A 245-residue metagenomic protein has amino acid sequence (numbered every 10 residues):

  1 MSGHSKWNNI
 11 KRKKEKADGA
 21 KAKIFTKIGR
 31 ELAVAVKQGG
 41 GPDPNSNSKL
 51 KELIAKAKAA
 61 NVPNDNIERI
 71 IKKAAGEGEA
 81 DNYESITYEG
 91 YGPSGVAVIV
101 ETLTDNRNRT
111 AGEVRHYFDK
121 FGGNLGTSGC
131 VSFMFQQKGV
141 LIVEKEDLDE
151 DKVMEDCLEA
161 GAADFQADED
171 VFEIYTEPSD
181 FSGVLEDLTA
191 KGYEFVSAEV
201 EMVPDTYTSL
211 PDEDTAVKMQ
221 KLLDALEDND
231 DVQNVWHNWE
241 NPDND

Functional and structural regions predicted by a protein language model:
M1-G126, V131, Q136-V140, H237: N-terminal cationic and glycine-rich segments that engage phosphates or anionic surfaces
V140-D245: Positively charged, low-complexity, intrinsically disordered RNA-binding extensions
